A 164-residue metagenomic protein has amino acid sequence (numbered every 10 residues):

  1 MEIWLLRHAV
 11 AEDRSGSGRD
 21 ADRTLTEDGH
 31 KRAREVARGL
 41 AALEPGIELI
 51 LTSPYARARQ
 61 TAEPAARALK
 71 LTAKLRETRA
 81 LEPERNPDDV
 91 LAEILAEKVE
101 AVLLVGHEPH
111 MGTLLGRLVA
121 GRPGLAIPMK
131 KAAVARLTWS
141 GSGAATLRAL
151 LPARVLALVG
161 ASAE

Functional and structural regions predicted by a protein language model:
E2-L81, R85-D88, A96, L125 (+2 more regions): Active-site-proximal alpha-helix that buttresses catalytic centers in soluble enzyme cores
I3, V99-G106: Generic beta-sheet signal
R7, R79-L81, T138, L151-R154: Residues at the C-termini of beta-strands that transition into short coil/loop
R14, G112-L114: Short active-site-adjacent structural elements
P64-A65, R117-L118, S140: Residue-level signal for well-ordered alpha-helical positions
K70, L114-L125: A short, gly/pro- and small-residue-rich
R122-T146, P152-L158: Domain-level recognition of soluble alpha/beta enzyme cores, biased toward histidine phosphatases/phosphomutases
